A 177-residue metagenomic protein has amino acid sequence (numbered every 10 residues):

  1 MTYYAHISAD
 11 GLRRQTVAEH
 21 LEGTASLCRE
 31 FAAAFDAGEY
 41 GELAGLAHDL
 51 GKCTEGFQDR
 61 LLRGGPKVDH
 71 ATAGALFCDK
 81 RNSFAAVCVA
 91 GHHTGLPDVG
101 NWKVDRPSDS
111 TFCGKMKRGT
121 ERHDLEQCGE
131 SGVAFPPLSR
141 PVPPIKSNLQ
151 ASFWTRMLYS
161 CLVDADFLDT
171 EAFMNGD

Functional and structural regions predicted by a protein language model:
M1-D177: Accessory nucleic-acid engagement/destabilization modules that flank
